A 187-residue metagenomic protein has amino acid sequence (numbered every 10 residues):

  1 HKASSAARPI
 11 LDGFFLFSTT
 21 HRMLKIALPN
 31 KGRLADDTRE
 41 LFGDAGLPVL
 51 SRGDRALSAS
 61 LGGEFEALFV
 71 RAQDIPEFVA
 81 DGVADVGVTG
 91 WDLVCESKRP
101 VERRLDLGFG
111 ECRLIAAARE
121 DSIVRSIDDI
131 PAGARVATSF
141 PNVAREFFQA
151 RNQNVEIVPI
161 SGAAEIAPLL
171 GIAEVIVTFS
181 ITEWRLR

Functional and structural regions predicted by a protein language model:
H1-R8: Short alpha-helix boundary/capping segments
R8-P9, R22: Low-complexity, intrinsically disordered segments with a bias for serine/threonine
S18-R187: Domain-level signature for soluble enzymes in the chorismate/prephenate branch of the shikimate pathway
